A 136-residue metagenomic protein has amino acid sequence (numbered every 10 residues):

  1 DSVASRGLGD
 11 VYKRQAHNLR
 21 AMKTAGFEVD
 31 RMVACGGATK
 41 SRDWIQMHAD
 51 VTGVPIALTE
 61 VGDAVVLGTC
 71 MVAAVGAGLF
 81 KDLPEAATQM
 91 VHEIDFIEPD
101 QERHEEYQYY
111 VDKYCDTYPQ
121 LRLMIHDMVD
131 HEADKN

Functional and structural regions predicted by a protein language model:
D1-Y12: Single conserved hydrophobic/aromatic residue that forms the stacking wall/gate of nucleotide- or nucleobase-binding
R6-G7, V65, Y110: Generic detector of short, well-ordered, non-transmembrane alpha-helical segments enriched in hydrophobic residues
R14, N18-A21, T117, M124: Short alpha-helical functional segments enriched in proximate histidine and acidic residues
A16-Q101: Catalytic phosphate/nucleotide-handling subdomain of diverse soluble enzymes
G78-N136: Acidic, glycine/GT-rich loop-and beta-edge segments that sit at the periphery of enzyme/chaperone cores
